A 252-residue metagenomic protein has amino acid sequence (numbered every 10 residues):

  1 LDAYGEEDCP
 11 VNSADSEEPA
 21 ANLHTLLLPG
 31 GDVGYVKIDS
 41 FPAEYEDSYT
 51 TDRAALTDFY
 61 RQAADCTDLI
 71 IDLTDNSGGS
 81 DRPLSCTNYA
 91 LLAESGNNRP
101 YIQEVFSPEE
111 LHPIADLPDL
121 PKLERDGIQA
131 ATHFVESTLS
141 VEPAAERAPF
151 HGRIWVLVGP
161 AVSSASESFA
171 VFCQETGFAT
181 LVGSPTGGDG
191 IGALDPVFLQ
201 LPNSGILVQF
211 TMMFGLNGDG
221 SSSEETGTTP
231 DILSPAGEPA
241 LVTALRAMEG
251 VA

Functional and structural regions predicted by a protein language model:
L1-Q103, R153, G190, D195-L201 (+2 more regions): Flexible, low-complexity junctional segments that flank or bridge functional domains
K37-F41, D72-N76, I102-E110, L157-A161 (+2 more regions): Active-site-proximal beta-strand/loop segments in catalytic clefts of secreted hydrolases
Y45-E46, A165-S166, F210, G218-D219: Short helix/loop capping segments that flank catalytic or ligand/cofactor-binding pockets
G78-G152, D195-Q200, M212-M213, S222-E224: Gly/Ser/Thr-rich loop/hinge elements
R153-E175, A179-D189: Extended C-terminal subregions enriched in glycine
A165-E167, F172, P239-V251: Solvent-exposed alpha-helical segments and adjacent loops that form catalytic or protein-interaction surfaces
L181-S234: BRCT (BRCA1 C-terminal) domain core and associated BRCT-interaction motifs
